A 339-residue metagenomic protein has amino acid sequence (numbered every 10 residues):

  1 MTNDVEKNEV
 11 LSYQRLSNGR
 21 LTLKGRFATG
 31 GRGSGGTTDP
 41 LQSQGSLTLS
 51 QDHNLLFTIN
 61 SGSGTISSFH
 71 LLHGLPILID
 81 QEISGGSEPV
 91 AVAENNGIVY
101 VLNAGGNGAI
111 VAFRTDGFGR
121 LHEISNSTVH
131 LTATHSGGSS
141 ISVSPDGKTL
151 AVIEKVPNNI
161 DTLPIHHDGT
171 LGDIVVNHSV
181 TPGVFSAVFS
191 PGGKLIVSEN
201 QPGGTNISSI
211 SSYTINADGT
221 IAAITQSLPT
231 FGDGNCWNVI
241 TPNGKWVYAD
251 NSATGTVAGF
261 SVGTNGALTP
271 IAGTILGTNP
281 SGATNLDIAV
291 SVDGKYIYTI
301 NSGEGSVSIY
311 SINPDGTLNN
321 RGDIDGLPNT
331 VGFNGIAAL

Functional and structural regions predicted by a protein language model:
M1-N3, T299: Short beta-strand elements that form the blades of beta-propeller/WD-repeat-like and other beta-sheet-rich scaffold
V5-Q14, N18-G64: N-terminal carbohydrate-binding/catalytic regions of secreted carbohydrate-active enzymes
L11-L16, K24, T58-I59, I66-L72 (+17 more regions): A structural feature that tracks compact, well-ordered secondary-structure segments with a strong bias toward
G19, H53, I98, G119 (+8 more regions): Structural signal for glycine-centered tight turns and loop->strand junctions in beta-sheet-rich domains
G30-Q51, S84-G97, V129-T149, S179-G203 (+4 more regions): Beta-rich, blade/repeat-based domains predominating in secreted/periplasmic proteins but also intracellular
Q42, S46-Q51, L55-Q81, G85-S87 (+1 more regions): Acidic/His-rich segments in extracytoplasmic proteins that coordinate ligands and/or metal ions
I79-G105, A109-V111: A generic, well-ordered mixed alpha/beta core segment in the N-terminal half of proteins
